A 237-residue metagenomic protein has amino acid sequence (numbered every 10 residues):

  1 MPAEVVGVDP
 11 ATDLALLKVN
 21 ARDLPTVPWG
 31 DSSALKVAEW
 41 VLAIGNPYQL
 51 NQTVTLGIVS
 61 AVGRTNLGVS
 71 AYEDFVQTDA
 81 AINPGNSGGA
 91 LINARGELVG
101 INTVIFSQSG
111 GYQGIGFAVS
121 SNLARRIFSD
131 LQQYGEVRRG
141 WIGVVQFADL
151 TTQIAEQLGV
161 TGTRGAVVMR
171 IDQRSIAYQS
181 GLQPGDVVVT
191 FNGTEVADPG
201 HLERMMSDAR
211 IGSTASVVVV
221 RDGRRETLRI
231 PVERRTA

Functional and structural regions predicted by a protein language model:
M1-R164, M169-S180, P199-T214, G223-T227 (+1 more regions): Serine-dependent protease modules
S180, V188-V189: Short, positively charged, low-complexity/disordered linker segments
G185: Conserved catalytic motifs of ABC-family nucleotide-binding domains
T190-F191, D208: Conserved amphipathic alpha-helical interaction elements at protein-protein interfaces in regulatory, energy-coupling
F191-V196, D222: Short strand-turn-strand beta-turns centered on an Asx-Gly dipeptide
V218-V220: A generic structural motif
